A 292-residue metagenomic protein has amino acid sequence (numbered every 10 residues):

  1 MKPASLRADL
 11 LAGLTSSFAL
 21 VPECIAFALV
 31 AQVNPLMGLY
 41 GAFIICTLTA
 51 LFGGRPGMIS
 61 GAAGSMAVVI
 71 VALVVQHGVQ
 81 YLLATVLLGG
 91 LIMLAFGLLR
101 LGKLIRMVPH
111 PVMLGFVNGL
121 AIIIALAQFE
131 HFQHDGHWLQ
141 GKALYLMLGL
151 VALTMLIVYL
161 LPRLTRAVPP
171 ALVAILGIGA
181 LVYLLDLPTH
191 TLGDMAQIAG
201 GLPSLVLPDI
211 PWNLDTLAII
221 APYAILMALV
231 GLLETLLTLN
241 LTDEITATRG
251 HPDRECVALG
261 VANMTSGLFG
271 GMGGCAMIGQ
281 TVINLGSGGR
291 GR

Functional and structural regions predicted by a protein language model:
M1-R292: Transmembrane helical cores of multi-pass ion-transport proteins
